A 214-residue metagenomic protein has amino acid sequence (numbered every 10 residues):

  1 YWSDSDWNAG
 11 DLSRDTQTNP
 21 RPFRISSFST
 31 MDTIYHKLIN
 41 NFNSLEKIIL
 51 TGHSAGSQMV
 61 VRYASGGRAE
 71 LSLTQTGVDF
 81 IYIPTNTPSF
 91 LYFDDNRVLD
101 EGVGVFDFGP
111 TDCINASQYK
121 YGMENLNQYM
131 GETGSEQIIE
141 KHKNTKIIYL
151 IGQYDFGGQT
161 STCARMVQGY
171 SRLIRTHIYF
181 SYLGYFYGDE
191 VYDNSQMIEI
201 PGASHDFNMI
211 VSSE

Functional and structural regions predicted by a protein language model:
W2-F42: Alpha/beta-hydrolase active-site loop
Q17-F23, R165-S171, A203-S204, N208: Active-site rim elements
S27-I34, G56-M59, R175-Y179: Stable alpha-helical elements in mature extracytoplasmic
N43-S54: Alpha/beta-hydrolase fold nucleophile elbow
S54-A55, N86: Catalytic nucleophile serine of serine hydrolases, specifically the conserved "nucleophile elbow" pentapeptide
S57-E70: Short glycine-enriched nucleophile-adjacent loop and the immediately C-terminal alpha-helix near the catalytic center
T76-Y185, D189: The feature captures the conserved acid-bearing segment of alpha/beta-hydrolase catalytic domains
L150, F180-E214: C-terminal catalytic histidine-bearing segment of alpha/beta-hydrolase fold enzymes
